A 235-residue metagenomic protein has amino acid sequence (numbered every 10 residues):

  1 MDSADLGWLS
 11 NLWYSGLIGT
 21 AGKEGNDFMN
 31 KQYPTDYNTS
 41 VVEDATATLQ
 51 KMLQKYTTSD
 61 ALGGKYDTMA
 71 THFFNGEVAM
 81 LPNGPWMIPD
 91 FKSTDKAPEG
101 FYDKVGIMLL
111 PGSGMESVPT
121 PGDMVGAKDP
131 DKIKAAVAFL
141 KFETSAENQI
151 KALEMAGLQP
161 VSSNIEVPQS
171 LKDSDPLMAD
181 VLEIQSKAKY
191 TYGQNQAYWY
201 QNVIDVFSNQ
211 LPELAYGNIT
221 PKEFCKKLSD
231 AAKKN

Functional and structural regions predicted by a protein language model:
M1-P34, V78: Extracytoplasmic/periplasmic solute-binding protein
L9-W13, V41-L49, M69, M87 (+7 more regions): Stable alpha-helical elements in mature extracytoplasmic
N30-L62: Glycine-centered hinge/linker elements that transmit conformational signals in sensory and ligand-binding systems
Q54, T94-G157, N209: Extracytoplasmic/periplasmic substrate-recognition and gating elements
D60-F74: Short helix-initiation/N-cap motifs at beta->coil->alpha
Y66, N83-F91: Beta->alpha turn/N-cap motifs
N75-N83: Alpha-to-beta junction loops
D103-M108, L153-V206, P212-E213: Long, aromatic- and glycine/proline-rich binding clefts that accommodate carbohydrate-like moieties
